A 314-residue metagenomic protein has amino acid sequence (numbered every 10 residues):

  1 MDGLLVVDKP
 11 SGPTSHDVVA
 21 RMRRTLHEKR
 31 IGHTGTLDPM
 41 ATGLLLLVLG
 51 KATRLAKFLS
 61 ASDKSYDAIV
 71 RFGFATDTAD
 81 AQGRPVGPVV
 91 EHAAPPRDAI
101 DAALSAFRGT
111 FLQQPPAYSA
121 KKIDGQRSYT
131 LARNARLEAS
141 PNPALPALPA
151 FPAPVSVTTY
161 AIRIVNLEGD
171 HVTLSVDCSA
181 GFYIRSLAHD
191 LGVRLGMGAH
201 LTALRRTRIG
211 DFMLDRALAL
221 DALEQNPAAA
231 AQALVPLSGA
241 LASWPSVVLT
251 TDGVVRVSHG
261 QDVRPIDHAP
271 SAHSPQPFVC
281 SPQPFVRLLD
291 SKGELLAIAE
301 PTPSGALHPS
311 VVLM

Functional and structural regions predicted by a protein language model:
M1-P10, H16-H33, L37, A41 (+4 more regions): Accessory RNA 3′-end/elbow-binding domains used by RNA modification enzymes
M1-S186, D190-R216, I298: RNA pseudouridine synthases
